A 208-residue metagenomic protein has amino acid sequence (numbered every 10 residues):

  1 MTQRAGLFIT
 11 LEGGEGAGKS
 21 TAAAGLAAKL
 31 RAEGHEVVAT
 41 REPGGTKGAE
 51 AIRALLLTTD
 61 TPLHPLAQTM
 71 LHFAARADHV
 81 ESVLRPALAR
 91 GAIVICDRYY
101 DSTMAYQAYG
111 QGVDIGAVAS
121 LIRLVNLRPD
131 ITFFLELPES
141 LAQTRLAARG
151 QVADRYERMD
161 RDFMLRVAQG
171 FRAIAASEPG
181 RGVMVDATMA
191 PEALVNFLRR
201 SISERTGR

Functional and structural regions predicted by a protein language model:
T2-Q3, G25-A27, I131, S140-R208: NTP-dependent small-molecule kinase module
I9-L11: Hydrophobic anchor at the beta1->P-loop junction of P-loop NTPases
G14: P-loop (Walker A) phosphate-binding loop of NTP-binding proteins
K19: Conserved lysine of the Walker
A22: Hydrophobic positions on the alpha1 helix immediately C-terminal to the Walker A/P-loop
H35-L124, F197: ATP-dependent small-molecule kinase phosphotransfer cores that center on conserved nucleotide phosphate-binding segments
P43-K47, Y100-D101, L137-Q143, A190-P191: Conserved nucleotide-binding/hydrolysis micro-motifs of P-loop NTPases
V113-R149: Conserved catalytic-core segment of NTP-binding enzymes
